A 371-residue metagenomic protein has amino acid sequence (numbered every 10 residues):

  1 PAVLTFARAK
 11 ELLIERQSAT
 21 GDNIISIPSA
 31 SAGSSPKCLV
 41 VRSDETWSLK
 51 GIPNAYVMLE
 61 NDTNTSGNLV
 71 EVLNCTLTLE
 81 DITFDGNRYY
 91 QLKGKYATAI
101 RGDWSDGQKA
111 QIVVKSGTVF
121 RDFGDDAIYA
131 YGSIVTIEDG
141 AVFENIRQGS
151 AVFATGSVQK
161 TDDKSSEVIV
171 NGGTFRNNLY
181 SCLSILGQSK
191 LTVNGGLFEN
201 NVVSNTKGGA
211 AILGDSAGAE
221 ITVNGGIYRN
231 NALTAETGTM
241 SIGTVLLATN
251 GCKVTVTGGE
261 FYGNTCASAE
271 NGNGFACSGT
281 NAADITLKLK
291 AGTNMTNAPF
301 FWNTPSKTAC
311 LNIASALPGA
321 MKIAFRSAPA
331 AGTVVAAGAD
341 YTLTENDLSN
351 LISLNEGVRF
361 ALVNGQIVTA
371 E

Functional and structural regions predicted by a protein language model:
A2-E15, I25-I52, Y56-L79, Y90-A110 (+7 more regions): Extracellular beta-strand-rich solenoid/capping regions of secreted or surface-exposed proteins that bind or remodel
A7, E15-Q17, P28, R42 (+25 more regions): A structural detector for beta-sheet-dominated domains
E11, E15, G21-D22, S48-E60 (+9 more regions): Right-handed parallel beta-helix
S29-K37, L59-N68, N87-T98, D122-G132 (+8 more regions): Short glycine/acidic-rich loop motifs that flank beta-strands on beta-rich extracellular proteins
T65-S66, D106-Q108, Q159-T161, E220-I221 (+3 more regions): Short, surface-exposed beta-strand/loop "edge" segments at domain boundaries and coil↔beta transitions
V256, S268-T308: Acidic, glycine-rich calcium-binding repeat modules characteristic of RTX/beta-roll and related beta-solenoid repeat
K290-E371: Extracellular/surface-exposed low-complexity segments
